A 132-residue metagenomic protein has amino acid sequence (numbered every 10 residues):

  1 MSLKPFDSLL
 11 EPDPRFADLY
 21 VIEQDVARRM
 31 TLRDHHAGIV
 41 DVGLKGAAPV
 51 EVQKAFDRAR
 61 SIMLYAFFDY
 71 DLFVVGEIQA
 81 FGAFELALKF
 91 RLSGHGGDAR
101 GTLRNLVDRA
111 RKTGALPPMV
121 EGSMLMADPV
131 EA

Functional and structural regions predicted by a protein language model:
M1-F73: Charged alpha-helical initiation segments
V75-I78, G82-A132: Amphipathic, oligomerization/interface secondary-structure segments
